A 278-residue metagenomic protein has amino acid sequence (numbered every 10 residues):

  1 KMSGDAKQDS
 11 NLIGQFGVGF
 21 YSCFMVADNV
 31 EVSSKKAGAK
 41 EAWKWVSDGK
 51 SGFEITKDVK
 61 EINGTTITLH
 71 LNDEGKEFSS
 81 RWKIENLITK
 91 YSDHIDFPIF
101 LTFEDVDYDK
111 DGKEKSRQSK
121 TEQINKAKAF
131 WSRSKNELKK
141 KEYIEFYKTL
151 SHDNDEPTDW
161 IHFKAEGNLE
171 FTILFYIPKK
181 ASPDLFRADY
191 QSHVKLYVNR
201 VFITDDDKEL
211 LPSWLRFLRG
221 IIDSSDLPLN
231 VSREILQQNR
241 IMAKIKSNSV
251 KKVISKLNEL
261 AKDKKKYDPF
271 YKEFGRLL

Functional and structural regions predicted by a protein language model:
K1-D73, E77-F78, N86, D93: GHKL (Bergerat-fold) ATPase N-terminal catalytic module, capturing the glycine-rich phosphate-binding loop and acidic
S33-G52, N72-K76, W82-L278: GHKL/Bergerat-fold ATPase module in large chromosome/replication-associated machines
